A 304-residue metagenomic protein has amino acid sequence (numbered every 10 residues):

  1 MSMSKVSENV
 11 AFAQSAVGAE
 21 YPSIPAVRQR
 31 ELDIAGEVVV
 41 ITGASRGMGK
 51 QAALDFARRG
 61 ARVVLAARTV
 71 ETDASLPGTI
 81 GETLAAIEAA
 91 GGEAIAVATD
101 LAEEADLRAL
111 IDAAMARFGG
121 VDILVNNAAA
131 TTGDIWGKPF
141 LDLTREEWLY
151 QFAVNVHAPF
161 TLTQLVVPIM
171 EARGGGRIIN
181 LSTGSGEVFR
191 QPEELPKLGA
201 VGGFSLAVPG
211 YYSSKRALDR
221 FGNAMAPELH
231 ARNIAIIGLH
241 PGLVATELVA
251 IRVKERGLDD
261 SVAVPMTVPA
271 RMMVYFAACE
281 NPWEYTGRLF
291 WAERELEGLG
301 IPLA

Functional and structural regions predicted by a protein language model:
F12-P22, R216, G238, E255-A304: C-terminal helical subdomain
R30-A66: Canonical Rossmann dinucleotide-binding motif of NAD(H)/NADP(H)-dependent dehydrogenases/reductases, specifically
R59-E82: Conserved glycine-rich Rossmann-like NAD(P)H-binding loop of the short-chain dehydrogenase/reductase
G78, A98-L110, R145: The beta1-alpha1 cofactor-binding region of Rossmann-like NAD(H)/NADP(H)-dependent oxidoreductases
A109-A116, I135-D142, E146-A153: Active-site Tyr-X3-Lys motif and surrounding loop/helix of classical short-chain dehydrogenase/reductase
A130-T132, D142-R145, R177-A231, L243: Catalytic loop of short-chain dehydrogenase/reductase
T163-Q164, N223: A short, exposed helix-loop element centered on a Lys and neighboring polar residues
